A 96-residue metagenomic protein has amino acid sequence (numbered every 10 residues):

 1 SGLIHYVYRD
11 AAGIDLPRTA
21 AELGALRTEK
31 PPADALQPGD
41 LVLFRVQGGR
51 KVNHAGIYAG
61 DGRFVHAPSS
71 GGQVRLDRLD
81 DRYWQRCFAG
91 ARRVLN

Functional and structural regions predicted by a protein language model:
S1-P38: Catalytic cysteine-centered active-site loop
K30, G48-N53, Y58-N96: Aromatic- and glycine-rich peptidoglycan recognition patches
